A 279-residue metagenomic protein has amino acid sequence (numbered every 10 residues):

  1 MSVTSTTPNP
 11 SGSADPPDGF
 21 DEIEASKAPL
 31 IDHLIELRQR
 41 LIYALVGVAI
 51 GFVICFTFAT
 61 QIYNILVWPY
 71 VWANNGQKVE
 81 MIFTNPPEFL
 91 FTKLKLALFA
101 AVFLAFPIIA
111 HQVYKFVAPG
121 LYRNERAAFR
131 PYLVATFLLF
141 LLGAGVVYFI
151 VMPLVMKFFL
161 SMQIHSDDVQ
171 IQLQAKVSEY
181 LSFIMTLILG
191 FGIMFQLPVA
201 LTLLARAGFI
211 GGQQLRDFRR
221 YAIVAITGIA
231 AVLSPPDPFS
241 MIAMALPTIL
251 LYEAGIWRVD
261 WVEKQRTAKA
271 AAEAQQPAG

Functional and structural regions predicted by a protein language model:
M1-G279: Membrane topogenic/interface segments and analogous intrinsically disordered interaction regions
